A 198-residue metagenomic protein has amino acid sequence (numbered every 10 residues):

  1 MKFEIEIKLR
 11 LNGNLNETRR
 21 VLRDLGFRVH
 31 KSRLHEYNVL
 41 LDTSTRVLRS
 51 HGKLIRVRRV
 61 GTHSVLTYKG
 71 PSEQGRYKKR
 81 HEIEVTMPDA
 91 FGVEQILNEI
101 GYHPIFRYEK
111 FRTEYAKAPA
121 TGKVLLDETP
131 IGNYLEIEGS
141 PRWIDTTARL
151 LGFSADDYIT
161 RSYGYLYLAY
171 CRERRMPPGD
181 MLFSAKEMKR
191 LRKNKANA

Functional and structural regions predicted by a protein language model:
M1-T121, D157-A198: N-terminal strand-loop-strand beta-hairpin
V65-T67, L125, E136: General beta-strand recognition
G70, P130, P141: A short beta-strand motif that forms part of the nucleic acid-binding face of small beta-barrel RNA-binding folds
E84, E136-E138: Active-site scaffold segments
Y102, G132-L135: Short active-site oxyanion
V124-I131, E138: A contiguous pocket-lining binding segment that forms or flanks enzyme active sites
I137, T147-A148: PAPS/PAP-binding and catalytic site of the sulfotransferase fold
R142, A148-D156: A hydrophobic, small-residue-rich beta->alpha segment in the mid-to-C-terminal subdomain of diverse proteins
